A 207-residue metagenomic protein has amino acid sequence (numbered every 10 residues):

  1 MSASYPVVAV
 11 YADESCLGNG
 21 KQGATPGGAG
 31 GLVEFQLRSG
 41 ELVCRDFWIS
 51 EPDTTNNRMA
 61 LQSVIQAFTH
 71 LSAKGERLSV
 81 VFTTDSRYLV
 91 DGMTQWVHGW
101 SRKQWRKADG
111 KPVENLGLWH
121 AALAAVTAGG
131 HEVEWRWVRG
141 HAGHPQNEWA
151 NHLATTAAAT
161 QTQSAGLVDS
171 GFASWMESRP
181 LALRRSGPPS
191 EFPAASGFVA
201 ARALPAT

Functional and structural regions predicted by a protein language model:
M1-R58, T69-A73, P193, G197 (+1 more regions): RNase H-like nuclease fold core
C16-Q22, P26, I65-E148: RNase H catalytic domain
P26, H98, A154, S164 (+1 more regions): Residues in and immediately flanking transmembrane alpha helices
T54, R87-D91, Q95, W175-G187: Short, mixed-charge aromatic SLiMs
A60, V64: Short, conserved alpha-helix that lines the donor NDP-sugar binding/gating region of sugar-transfer enzymes
K74, G129, A157-S164: Solvent-exposed amphipathic alpha-helical surface segments
E148-T155: Short, surface-exposed amphipathic charged segments that create phosphate/polyanion-binding patches used for binding
A159-T207: Acidic two-metal-ion nuclease catalytic site recognized across multiple nuclease folds, prominently DnaQ/RNase D-T
